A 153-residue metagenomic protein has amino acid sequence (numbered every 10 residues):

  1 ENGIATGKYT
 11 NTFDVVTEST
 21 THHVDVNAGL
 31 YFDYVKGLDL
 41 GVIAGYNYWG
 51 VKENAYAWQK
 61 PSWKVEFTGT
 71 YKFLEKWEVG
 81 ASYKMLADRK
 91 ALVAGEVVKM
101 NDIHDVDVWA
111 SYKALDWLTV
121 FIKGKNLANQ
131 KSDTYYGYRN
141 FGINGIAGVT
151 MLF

Functional and structural regions predicted by a protein language model:
E1, H23-I43: Face-selective signature of the C-terminal outer-membrane beta-barrel domain
E1-H23, G45-E66, K84-K113, L127-G148: Outer-membrane beta-barrel domain signature, especially the mid-to-C-terminal portions of large Gram-negative OMP
L30-Y34, Y46, Y71, Y112 (+1 more regions): Residue-level signature of outer-membrane beta-barrel architecture
K36-V42, E75-G80, D116-I122: Repeated loop/turn-to-beta-strand initiation elements of outer-membrane beta-barrel proteins
K64-S82: Gram-negative (and chloroplast) outer-membrane scaffold detector with strong preference for beta-barrel transmembrane
K72-W77, S111-Y112, G142, T150-F153: Short C-terminal domain-edge/linker segments immediately following a structured domain
E75, M85-A87, D116, N126 (+1 more regions): Non-catalytic surface loops within mature trypsin-like serine protease
